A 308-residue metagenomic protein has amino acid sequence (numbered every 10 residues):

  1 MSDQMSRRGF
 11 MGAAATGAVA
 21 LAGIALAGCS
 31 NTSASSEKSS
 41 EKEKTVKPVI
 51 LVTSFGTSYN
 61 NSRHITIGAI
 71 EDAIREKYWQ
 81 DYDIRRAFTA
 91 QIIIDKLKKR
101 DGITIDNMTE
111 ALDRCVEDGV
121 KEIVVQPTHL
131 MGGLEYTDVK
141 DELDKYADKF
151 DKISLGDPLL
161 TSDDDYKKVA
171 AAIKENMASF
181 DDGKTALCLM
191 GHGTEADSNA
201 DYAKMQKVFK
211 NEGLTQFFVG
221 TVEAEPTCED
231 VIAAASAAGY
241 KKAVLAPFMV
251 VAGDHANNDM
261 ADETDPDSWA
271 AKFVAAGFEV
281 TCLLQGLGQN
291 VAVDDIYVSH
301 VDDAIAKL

Functional and structural regions predicted by a protein language model:
S2-A18: N-terminal secretory signal peptides and thylakoid transit peptides that target proteins across membranes
G17, N31-L308: Active-site-proximal alpha-helix that buttresses catalytic centers in soluble enzyme cores
A27-G28: C-terminal motif of bacterial Sec signal peptides marking the signal peptidase cleavage site
